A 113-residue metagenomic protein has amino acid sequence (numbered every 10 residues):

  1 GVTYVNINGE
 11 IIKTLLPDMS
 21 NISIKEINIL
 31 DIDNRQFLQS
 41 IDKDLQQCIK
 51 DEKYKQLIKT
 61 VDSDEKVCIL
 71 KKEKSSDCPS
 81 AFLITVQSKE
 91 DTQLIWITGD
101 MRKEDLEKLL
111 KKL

Functional and structural regions predicted by a protein language model:
G1-D44: Early exported N-terminus immediately downstream of N-terminal targeting peptides
V2, I22-I24, D62-D64, C78-P79: Extracytoplasmic
T3-N6, S40, C68, F82 (+1 more regions): Terminal interaction module
F37-D51, I95-T98, L106-E107: Surface-exposed flexible segments
Q46-K74: Short Gly/Thr-rich strand-loop-strand
L70-K103: A short, solvent-exposed beta-edge/loop patch
R102-K112: Short, low-complexity, Pro/Ser/Thr/Gly-rich segments in the mature regions of secreted, periplasmic
